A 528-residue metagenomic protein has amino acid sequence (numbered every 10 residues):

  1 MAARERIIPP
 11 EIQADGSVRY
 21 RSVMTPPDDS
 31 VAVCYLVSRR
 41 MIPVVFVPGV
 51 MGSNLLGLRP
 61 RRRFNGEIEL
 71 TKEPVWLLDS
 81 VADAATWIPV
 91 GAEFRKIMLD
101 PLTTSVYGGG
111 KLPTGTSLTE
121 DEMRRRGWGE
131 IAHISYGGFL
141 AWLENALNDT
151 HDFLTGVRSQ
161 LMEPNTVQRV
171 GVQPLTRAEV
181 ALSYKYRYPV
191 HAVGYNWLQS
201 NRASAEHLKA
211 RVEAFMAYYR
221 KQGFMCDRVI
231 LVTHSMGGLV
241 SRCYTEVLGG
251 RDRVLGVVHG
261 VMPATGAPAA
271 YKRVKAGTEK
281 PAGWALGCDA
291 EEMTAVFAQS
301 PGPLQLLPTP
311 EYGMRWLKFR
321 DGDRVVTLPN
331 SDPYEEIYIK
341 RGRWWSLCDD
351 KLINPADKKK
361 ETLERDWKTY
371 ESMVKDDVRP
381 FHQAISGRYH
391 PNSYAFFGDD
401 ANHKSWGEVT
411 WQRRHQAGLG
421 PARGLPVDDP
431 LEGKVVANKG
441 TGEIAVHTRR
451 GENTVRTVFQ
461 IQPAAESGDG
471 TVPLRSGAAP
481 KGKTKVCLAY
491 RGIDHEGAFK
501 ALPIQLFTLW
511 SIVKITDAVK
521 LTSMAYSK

Functional and structural regions predicted by a protein language model:
M1-V232, M236-T294, M314-L328, Q460-A464 (+1 more regions): N-terminal non-catalytic accessory region
L161-L182, V325-G342, S346-C348, P421-V458: Charged, glycine/proline-rich intrinsically disordered loops and linkers
K272-D400: Secreted, luminal/periplasmic, and some membrane-associated catalytic domains that remodel anionic oxygen-ester
I353-K528: C-terminal subdomain of alpha/beta-hydrolase-fold enzymes, centered on the catalytic histidine and its supporting
